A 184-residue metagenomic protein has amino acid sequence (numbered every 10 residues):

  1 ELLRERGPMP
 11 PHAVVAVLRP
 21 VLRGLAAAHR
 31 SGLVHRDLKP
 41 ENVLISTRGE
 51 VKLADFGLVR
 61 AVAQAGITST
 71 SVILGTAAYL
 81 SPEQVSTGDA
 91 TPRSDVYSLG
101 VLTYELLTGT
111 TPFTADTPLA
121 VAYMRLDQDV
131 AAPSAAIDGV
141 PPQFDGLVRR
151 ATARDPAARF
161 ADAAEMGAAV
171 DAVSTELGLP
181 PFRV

Functional and structural regions predicted by a protein language model:
E1-V184: Eukaryotic protein kinase
